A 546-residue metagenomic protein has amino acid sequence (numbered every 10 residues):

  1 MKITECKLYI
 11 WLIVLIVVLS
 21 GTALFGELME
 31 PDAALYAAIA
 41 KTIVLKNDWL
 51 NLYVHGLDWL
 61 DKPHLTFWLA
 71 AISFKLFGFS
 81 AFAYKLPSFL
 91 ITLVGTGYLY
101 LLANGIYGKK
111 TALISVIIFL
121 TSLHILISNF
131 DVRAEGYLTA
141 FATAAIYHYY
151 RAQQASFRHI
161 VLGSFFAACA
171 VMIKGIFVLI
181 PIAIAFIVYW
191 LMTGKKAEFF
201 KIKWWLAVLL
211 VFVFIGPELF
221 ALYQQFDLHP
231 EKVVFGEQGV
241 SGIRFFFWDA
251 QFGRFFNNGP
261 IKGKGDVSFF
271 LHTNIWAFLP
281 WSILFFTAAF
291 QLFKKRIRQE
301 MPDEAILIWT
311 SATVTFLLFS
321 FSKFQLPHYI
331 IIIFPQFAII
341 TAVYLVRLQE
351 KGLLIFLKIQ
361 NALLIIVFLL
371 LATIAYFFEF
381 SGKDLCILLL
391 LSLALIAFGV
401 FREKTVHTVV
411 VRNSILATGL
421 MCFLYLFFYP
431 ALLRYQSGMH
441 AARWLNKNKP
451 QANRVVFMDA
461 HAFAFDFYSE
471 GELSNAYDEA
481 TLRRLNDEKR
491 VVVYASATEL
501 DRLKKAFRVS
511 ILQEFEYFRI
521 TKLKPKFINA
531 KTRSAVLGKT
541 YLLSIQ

Functional and structural regions predicted by a protein language model:
E5, V161, F255, Q291-Q546: Membrane-embedded architecture of ER/inner-membrane glycosylation machinery
C6-W11, L99-T121: Transmembrane-helix signature of polytopic, membrane-embedded enzymes that assemble or transfer cell-envelope glycans
V17-L19, L35-D58, L65-W68, I72 (+1 more regions): Extracytosolic helix-loop segments that constitute the early lumenal/periplasmic catalytic or substrate-binding loops
I39, V178-H328, I333-Y344, F356-N361 (+1 more regions): Transmembrane-lumen/periplasm boundary regions of multi-pass, lipid-linked membrane glycan transferases
L86-I106, A144: Transmembrane-helix motifs of polytopic, lipid-linked glycan transferases
N104-K110, A145-L162, A170, L345-L348: Membrane-interface transmembrane helices that cradle and orient dolichyl/undecaprenyl
H124-Y137: Short acidic/glycine- and proline-prone juxtamembrane loop motifs at membrane-interface regions of multi-pass membrane
I127, H159-K174, F316-F321: Membrane-interface alpha helices of multi-pass inner-membrane proteins
